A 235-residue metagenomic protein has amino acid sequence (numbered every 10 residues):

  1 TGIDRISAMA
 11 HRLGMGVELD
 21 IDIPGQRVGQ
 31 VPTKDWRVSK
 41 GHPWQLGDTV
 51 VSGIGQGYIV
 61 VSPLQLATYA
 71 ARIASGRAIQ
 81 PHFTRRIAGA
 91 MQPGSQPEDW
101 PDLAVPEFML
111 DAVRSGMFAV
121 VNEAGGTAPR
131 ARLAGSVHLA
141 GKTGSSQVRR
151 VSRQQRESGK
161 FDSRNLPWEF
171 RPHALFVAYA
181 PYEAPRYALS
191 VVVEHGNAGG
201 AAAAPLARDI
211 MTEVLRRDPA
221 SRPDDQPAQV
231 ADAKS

Functional and structural regions predicted by a protein language model:
T1-V191, A231-S235: Beta-lactam-recognizing serine transpeptidase/beta-lactamase-like catalytic domain environment
L66, G199-T212: Short, charged, low-complexity patches
A74, R208-P219: Short amphipathic alpha-helical signal-transduction/dimerization elements
G126-A128, G199, R222, A228-Q229: A generic signature of intrinsically disordered, low-complexity regions enriched in glycine/proline and charged/polar
L175, S190-H195, L206, I210: C-terminal soluble interaction/assembly domains
N197-A198, R216: Short beta-strands and strand-coil junctions in structured, solvent-facing domains, enriched
L215-S235: Gram-negative outer-membrane assembly/targeting C-terminal domains
